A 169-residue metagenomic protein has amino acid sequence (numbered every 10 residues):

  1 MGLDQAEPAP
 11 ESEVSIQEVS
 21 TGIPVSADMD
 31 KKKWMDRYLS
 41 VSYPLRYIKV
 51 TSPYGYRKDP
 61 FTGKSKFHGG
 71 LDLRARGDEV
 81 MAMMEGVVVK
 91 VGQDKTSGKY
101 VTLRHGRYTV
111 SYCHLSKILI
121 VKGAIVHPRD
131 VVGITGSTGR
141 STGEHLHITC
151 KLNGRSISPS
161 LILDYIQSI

Functional and structural regions predicted by a protein language model:
M1-G2: Hydrophobic membrane-insertion alpha-helices, especially the h-region of bacterial N-terminal signal peptides
Q5-G98, P128: Surface-exposed, glycine-biased beta-strand/turn segments
T51, V87-V89, S116, G133-G136: Conserved positions in beta-strands of structured domains
H68, H114, H145-T149: Histidine-centered divalent metal-coordination motifs
G77, I120-K122, G136: Gly/Ser-rich catalytic serine loop of serine hydrolases
M81-A82, V91, H105-R129: Short histidine-centered loop motifs in beta-beta connectors
K99-H105, A124-I169: Conserved, short, structured surface segments that act as functional micro-motifs
